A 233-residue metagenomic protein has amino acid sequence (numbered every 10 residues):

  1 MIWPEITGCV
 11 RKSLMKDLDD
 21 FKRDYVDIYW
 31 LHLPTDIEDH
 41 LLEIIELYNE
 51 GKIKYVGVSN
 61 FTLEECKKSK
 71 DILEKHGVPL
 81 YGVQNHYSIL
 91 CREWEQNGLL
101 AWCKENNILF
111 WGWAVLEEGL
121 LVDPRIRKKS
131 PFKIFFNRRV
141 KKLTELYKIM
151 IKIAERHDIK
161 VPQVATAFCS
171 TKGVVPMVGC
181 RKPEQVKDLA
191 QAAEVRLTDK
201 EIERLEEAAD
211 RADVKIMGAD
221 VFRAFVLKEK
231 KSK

Functional and structural regions predicted by a protein language model:
M1-G8, W30-L33: Active-site mouth loops of central-metabolism enzymes
E5-F21, L41, C66-K70: Short, acidic/polar
M15, D27-Y29, E50: Intrinsically disordered low-complexity regions specifically enriched for long asparagine
K16-D24, L47, L205: Intrinsic structural disorder
D19-D39: Active-site groove signature of glycoside hydrolases
P34-M217, F222-K233: Beta/alpha (TIM)-barrel catalytic core signal, keyed to glycine-rich beta->alpha loops juxtaposed to Asp/Glu that bind
